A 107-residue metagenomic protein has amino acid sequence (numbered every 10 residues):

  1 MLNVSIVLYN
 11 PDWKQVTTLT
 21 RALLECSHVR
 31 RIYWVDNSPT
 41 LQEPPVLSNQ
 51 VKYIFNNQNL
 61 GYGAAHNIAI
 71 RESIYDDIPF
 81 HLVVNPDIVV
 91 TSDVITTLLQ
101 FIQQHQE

Functional and structural regions predicted by a protein language model:
M1-I6, A22-L23, R31-V35: Hydrophobic targeting segments
P11-E25: Short, well-formed alpha-helical segments that are part of the catalytic scaffolds of diverse glycosyltransferases
V29, I78, H105-E107: Short, high-confidence coil segments that cap the C-terminus of an alpha-helix and link into the following beta-strand
W34-P44, Q58: A conserved acidic beta->alpha catalytic loop
N37, N56, V84-P86: Active-site acidic Asp-centered loop
N57-Y75: Glycine-rich, basic loop-to-helix element that forms the pyrophosphate-binding segment of sugar-nucleotide handling
D77-V89: Short beta-strand-to-loop acidic/aromatic patch adjacent to the donor-nucleotide binding site
D93-E107: Conserved donor NDP-sugar-binding/catalytic core segment of glycosyltransferases
